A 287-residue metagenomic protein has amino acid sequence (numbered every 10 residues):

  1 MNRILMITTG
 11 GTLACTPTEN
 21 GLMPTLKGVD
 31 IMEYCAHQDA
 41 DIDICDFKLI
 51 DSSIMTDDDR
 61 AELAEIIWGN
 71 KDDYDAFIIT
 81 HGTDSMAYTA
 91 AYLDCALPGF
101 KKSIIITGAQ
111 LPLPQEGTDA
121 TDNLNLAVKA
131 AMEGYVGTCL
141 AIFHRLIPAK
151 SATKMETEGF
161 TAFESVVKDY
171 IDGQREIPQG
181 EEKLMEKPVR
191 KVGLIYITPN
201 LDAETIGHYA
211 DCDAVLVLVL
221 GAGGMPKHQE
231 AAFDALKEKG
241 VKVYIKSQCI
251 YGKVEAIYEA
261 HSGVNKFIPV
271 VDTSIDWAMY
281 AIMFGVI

Functional and structural regions predicted by a protein language model:
M1-I287: Active-site histidine-anchored catalytic micro-motif
